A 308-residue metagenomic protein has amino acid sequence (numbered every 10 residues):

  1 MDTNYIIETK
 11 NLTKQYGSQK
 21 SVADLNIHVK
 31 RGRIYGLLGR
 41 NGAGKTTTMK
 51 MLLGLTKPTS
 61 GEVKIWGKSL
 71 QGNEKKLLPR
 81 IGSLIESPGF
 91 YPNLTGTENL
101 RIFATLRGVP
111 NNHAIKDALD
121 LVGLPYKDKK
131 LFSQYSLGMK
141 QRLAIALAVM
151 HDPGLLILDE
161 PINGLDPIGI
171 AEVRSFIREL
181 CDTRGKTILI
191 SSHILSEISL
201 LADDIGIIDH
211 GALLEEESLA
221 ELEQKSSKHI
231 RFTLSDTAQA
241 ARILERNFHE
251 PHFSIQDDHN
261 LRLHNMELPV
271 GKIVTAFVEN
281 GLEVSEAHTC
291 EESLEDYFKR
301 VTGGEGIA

Functional and structural regions predicted by a protein language model:
M1-Y5, G304-A308: Short, Lys/Arg-enriched, disordered terminal segments
D2, T95, G138, E223-K225 (+1 more regions): Short coil/turn motifs at beta-sheet boundaries
N4-T9, K14-I190, L195-D209, L213-E215: ABC transporter nucleotide-binding domains
T13, T97, L121, L195 (+4 more regions): Alpha-helix N-cap/helix-start and coil->helix boundary motif
L78, L100-R101, K116-L119, A171 (+5 more regions): Generic structural signal for individual residues within well-ordered alpha-helical segments across diverse proteins
T105-G108, G303-I307: Non-catalytic alpha-helical coupling and interface elements of nucleotide-dependent molecular machines and regulators
S175-H264: ABC transporter nucleotide-binding domain
K228-V301, A308: Short, charged/small-residue-rich alpha-helical element at the C-terminal edge of ABC transporter nucleotide-binding
